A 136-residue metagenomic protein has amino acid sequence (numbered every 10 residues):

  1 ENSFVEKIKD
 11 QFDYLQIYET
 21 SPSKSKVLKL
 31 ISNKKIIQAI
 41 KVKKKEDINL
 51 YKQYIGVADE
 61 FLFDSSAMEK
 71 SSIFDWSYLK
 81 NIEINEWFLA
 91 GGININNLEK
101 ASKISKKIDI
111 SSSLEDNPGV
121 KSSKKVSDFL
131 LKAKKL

Functional and structural regions predicted by a protein language model:
E1-Q53, D59-S72, E86-I93: Catalytic beta/alpha-barrel core
V5, K24-K26, I48-K52, W76-L79 (+2 more regions): Generic structural signal for well-ordered alpha-helices, preferentially at hydrophobic/aromatic core positions
L15, F61, D75, L79 (+3 more regions): Conserved, mostly hydrophobic/aromatic
Y18-S23, S66-K70, I104-S127: Glycine-rich phosphate-binding active-site loops on the catalytic face of alpha/beta enzymes
K43-K45, S77, N96, N117: Surface-exposed loop/turn and secondary-structure junction residues enriched for glycine/proline
F88-K100, E115: A C-terminal functional module that forms or caps the active site or interfaces directly with catalytic machinery
K134-L136: Generic C-terminal helix-cap and adjacent flexible tail
